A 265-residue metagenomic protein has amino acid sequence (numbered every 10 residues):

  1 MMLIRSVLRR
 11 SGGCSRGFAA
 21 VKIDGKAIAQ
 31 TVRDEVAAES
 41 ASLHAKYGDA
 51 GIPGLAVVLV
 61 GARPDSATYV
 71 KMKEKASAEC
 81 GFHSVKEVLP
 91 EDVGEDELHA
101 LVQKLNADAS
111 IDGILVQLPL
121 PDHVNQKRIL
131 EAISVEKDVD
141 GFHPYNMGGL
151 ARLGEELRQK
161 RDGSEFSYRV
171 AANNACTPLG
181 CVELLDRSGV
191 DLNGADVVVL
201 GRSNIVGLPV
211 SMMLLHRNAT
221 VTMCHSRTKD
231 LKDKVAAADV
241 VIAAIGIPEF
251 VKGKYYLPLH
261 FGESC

Functional and structural regions predicted by a protein language model:
M1-A20: N-terminal mitochondrial targeting presequence
G17-R33: N-terminal amphipathic/basic leader segments beginning at the initiator methionine
I52-G61: Short beta-strand segments enriched in small/hydrophobic residues
L59, L115-P119, L200: Short beta-strand segments
V60-E74, R158-S264: Glycine-rich phosphate/diphosphate-binding loop of Rossmann-like nucleotide-binding domains
S77-E91, V221-M223: Short beta-strand elements in bilobed, periplasmic/extracellular small-molecule ligand-binding domains
E97-A109: Short, well-structured alpha-helical segments in soluble
L115-N193: Anion-binding alpha/beta catalytic cores of soluble intermediary-metabolism enzymes, centered on
